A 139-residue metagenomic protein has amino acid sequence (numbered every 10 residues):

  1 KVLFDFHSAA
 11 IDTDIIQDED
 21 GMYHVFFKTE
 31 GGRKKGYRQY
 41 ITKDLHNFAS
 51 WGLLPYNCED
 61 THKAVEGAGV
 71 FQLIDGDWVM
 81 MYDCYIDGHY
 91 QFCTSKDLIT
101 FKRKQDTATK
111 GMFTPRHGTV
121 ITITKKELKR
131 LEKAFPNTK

Functional and structural regions predicted by a protein language model:
K1-K139: Carbohydrate-active catalytic/glycan-binding domains of CAZyme proteins, especially the secreted or lumenal ectodomains
